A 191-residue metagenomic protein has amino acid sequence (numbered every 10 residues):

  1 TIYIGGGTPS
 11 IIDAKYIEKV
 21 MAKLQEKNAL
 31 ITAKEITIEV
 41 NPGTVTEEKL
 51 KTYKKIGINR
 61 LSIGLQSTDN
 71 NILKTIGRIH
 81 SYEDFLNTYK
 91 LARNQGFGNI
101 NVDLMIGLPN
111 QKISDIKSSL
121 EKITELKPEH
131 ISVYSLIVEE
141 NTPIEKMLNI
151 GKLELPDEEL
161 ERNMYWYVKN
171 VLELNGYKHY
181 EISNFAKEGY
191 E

Functional and structural regions predicted by a protein language model:
T1-E191: C-terminal scaffold of the Radical SAM
